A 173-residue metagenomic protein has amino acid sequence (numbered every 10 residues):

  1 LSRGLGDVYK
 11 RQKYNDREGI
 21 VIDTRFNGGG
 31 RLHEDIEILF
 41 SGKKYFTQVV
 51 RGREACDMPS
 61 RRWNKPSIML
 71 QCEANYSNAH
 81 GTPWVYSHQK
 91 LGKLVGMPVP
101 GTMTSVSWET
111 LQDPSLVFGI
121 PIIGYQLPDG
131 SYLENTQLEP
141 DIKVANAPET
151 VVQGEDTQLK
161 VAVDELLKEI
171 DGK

Functional and structural regions predicted by a protein language model:
L1-Y9: Single conserved hydrophobic/aromatic residue that forms the stacking wall/gate of nucleotide- or nucleobase-binding
D7, Y14, N27-A74, M103-S115 (+2 more regions): Gly/Ser/Thr-rich loop/hinge elements
K10, R31, D35, S77 (+4 more regions): Extracytoplasmic/secreted proteins, especially bacterial periplasmic and envelope-associated proteins
Q12-D16, E37, S41-Y45, S87-L91 (+1 more regions): Sec-exported extracytoplasmic/periplasmic mature domains
D16-I20, N64-S67, Q89-K93: Loop/turn elements at helix/coil->beta-strand transitions in domains of secreted/extracellular proteins
E18-G28: Short, glycine-/small-residue-enriched flexible loop/hinge segments at domain edges that mediate gating
I22, S67, Y86, G130 (+1 more regions): Terminal peptide-recognition signature
L91-V151: C-terminal structured "cap/appendage" subdomains that terminate the fold
